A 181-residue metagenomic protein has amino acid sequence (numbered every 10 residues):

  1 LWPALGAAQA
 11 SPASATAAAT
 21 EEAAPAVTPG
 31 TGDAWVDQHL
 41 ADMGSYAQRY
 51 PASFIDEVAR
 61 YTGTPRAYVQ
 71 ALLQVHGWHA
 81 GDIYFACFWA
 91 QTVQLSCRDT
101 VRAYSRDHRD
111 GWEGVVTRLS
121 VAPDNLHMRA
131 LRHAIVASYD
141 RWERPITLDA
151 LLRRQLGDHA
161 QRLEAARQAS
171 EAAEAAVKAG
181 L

Functional and structural regions predicted by a protein language model:
P3-L5: N-terminal signal peptide c-region/cleavage motif recognized by signal peptidases
A10-L181: General marker for long, soluble alpha-helical cores
